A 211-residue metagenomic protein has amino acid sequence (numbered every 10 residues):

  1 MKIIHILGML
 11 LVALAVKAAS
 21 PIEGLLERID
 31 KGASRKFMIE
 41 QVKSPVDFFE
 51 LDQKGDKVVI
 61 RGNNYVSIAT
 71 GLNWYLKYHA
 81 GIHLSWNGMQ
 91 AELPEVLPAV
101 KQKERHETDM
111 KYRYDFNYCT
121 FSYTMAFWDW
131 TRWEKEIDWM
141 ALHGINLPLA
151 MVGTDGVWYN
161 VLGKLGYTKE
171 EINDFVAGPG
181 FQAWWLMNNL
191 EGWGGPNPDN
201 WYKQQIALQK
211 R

Functional and structural regions predicted by a protein language model:
M1, A19-S20: Absolute protein N-terminus
K2-M9: Sec-dependent signal peptide recognition, specifically the positively charged N-region followed immediately by
M9-A18: Hydrophobic h-region of N-terminal signal peptides that target proteins for export in Gram-negative bacteria
P21, L25, K31, S44-V46 (+1 more regions): Feature activates predominantly on carbohydrate-active enzymes
R35-I39: A short, Trp-centered hydrophobic/proline-enriched beta-strand micro-motif
